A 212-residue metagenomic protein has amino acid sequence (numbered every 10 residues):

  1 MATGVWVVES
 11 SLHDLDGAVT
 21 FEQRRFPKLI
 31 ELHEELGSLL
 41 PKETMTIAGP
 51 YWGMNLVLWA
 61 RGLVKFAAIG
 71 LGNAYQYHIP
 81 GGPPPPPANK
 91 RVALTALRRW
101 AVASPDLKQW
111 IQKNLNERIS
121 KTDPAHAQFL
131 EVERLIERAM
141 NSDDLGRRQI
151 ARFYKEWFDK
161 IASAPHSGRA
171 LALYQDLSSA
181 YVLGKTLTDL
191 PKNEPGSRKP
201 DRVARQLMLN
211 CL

Functional and structural regions predicted by a protein language model:
M1-N73, H78: Eukaryote-skewed repeat-based solenoidal scaffolds used as protein-protein interaction platforms, primarily
V5, R99-V102, R205-L209: Generic preference for hydrophobic/aromatic residues in regular secondary structure cores
E22, S104-D106, P165: Helix N-terminus capping/helix-initiation residues
H33, L58-R61, L94, E133 (+2 more regions): Intrinsically disordered, low-complexity regions
N55, N73, N89, N114-N116 (+3 more regions): Detector for Asparagine
A60, K65-D106: Short helix/strand-capping turn motifs
P87-L135: Charged, amphipathic alpha-helical linkers/stalks
S120-L212: C-terminal extensions of enzymes
